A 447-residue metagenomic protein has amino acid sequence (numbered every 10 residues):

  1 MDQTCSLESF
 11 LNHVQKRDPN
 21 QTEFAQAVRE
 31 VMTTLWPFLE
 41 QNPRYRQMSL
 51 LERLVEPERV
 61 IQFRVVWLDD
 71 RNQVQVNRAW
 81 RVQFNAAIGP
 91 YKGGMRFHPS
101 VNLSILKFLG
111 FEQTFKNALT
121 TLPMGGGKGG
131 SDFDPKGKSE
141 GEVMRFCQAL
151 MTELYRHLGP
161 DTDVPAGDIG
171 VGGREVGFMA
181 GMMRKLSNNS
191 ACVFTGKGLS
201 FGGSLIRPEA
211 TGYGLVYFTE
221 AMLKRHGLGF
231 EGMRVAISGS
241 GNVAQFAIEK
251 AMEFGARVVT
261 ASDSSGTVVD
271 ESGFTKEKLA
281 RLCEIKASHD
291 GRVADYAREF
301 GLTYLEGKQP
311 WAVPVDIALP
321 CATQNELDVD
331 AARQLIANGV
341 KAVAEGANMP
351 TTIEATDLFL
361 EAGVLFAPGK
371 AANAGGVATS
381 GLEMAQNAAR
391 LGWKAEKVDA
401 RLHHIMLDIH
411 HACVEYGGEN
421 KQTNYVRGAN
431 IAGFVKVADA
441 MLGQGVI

Functional and structural regions predicted by a protein language model:
M1-L205, D439-G445: N-terminal ligand-binding/catalytic initiation module
D2-A27, M222, I336-I447: Adenosine-phosphate binding glycine-rich loop
L11-N12, R29, T33, L103 (+14 more regions): Predominant activation on well-ordered alpha-helical scaffold segments within soluble catalytic domains
N72, D168-I169, S204-T211, A236-S240 (+2 more regions): Active-site nucleophile and cofactor-binding loops and adjacent substrate-binding regions of central metabolic enzymes
T162-A166, S190-F194, I237, T260-D263 (+5 more regions): General beta-strand structural signal in soluble alpha/beta enzymes
T195-G198, G203-P314: Glycine-rich phosphate/diphosphate-binding loop of Rossmann-like nucleotide-binding domains
G266-F366, A371: Rossmann-like adenosine-cofactor binding region
